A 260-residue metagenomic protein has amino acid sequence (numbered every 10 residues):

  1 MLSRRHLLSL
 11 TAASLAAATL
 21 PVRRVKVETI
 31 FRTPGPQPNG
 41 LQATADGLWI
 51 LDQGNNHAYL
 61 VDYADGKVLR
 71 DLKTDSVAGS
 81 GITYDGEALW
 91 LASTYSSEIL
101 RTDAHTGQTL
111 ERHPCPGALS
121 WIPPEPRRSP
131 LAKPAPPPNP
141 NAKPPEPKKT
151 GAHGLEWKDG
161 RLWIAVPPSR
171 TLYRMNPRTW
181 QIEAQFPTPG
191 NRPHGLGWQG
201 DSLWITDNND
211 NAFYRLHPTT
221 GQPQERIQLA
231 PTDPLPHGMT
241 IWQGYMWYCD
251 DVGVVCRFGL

Functional and structural regions predicted by a protein language model:
M1-S14: N-terminal secretory signal peptides and thylakoid transit peptides that target proteins across membranes
T19-R24: Blade/loop signatures of beta-propeller domains
K26-F31, K67-L72, Q108-H113, P140-P145 (+2 more regions): A short beta-strand motif characteristic of beta-propeller blades
T33-T44, D75-G86, G117-K158, P189-G200 (+1 more regions): Beta-rich, blade/repeat-based domains predominating in secreted/periplasmic proteins but also intracellular
I50-N55, L91-S96, I164-P168, I205-D210 (+1 more regions): Conserved beta-strand positions in repeat-built beta-propeller and related beta-rich domains
D62-G66, D103-T106, N176-W180, H217-G221 (+1 more regions): Short loop/turn segments that connect beta-strands within beta-propeller blades
H237-L260: Blade-level signature of beta-propeller repeat domains, shared across WD40, Kelch, NHL, RCC1 and BNR/Asp-box propellers
